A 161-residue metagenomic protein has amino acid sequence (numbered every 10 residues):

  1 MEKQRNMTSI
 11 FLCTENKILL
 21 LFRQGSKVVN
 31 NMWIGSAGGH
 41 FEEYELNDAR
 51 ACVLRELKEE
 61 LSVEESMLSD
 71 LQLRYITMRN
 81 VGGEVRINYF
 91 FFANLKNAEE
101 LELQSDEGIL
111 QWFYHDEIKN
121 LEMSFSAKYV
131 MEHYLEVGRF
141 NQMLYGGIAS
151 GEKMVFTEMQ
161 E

Functional and structural regions predicted by a protein language model:
M1-S9, T14-E15, S26: Acidic, metal-coordinating catalytic segment for phosphate/diphosphate chemistry, firing primarily on the Nudix
R5-S9, R86-F90, K128: Short hydrophobic/aromatic beta-strand or adjacent loop that forms the aromatic wall/cage of a ligand/substrate-binding
L12, F22, F90-N94, W112-Y114: Short, well-ordered beta-strand micro-motif
N16, I76-L101, E132-H133, V137: Active-site-adjacent beta-strand/loop module that shapes the phosphate/pyrophosphate-binding cleft
K17-K58, M154-E161: Conserved Nudix-box catalytic region and its N-terminal flanking loop in Nudix hydrolases and closely related
E64-R74: A short coil-to-beta-strand element that immediately follows conserved catalytic motifs
E102-H133, T157-M159: NUDIX/MutT-family hydrolases
Y134-E161: Charged phosphate-binding loop/patch that engages nucleotide di/tri-phosphates or the phosphate backbone of nucleic
